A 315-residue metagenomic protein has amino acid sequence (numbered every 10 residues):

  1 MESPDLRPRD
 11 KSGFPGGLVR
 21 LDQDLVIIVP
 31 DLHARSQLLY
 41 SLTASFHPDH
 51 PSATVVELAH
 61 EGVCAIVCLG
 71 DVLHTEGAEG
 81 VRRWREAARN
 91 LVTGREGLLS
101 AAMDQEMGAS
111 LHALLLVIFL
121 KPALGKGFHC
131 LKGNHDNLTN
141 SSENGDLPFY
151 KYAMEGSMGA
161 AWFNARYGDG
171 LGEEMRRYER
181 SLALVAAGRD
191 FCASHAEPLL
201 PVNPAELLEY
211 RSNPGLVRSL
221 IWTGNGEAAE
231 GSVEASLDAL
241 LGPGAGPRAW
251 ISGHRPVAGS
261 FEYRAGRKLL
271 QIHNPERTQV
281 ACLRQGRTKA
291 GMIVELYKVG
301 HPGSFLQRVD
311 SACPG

Functional and structural regions predicted by a protein language model:
M1-G315: Feature recognizes metal-dependent phosphohydrolase scaffolds
